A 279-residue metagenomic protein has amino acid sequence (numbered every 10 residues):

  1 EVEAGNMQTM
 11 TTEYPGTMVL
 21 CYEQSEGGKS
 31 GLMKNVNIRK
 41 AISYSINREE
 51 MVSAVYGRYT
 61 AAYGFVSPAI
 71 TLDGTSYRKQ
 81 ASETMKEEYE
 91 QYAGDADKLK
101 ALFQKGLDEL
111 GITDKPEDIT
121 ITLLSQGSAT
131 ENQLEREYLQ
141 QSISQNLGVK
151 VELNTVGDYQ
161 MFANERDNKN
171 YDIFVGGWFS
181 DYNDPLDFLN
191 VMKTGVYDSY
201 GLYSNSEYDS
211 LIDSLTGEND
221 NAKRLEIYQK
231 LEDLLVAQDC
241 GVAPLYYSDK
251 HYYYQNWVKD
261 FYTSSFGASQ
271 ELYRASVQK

Functional and structural regions predicted by a protein language model:
E1-G27: Extracellular/periplasmic solute-recognition and catalytic clefts
E1-T11, N168-N170, D184-S199, W257-V258: Ligand-binding "clamshell"
T17-P68, L72, I119-T130, N219-C240: Alpha-helical secondary-structure segments
L20, V36, K40, Y44 (+11 more regions): Solvent-exposed, polar/charged alpha-helical surfaces in well-ordered, non-transmembrane soluble domains, broadly
K40, V52-S53, E88-Y92, K150-M161 (+2 more regions): Extracytoplasmic/peripheral linker and loop segments enriched in polar/acidic and small residues with frequent Thr/Pro
T60-G106, S128-N132: Structural transition elements
A93-S180, K250: Ligand/substrate-recognition segments at binding pockets and active sites
Y252-K279: Long beta-strand-rich cores associated with HINT superfamily self-processing modules
